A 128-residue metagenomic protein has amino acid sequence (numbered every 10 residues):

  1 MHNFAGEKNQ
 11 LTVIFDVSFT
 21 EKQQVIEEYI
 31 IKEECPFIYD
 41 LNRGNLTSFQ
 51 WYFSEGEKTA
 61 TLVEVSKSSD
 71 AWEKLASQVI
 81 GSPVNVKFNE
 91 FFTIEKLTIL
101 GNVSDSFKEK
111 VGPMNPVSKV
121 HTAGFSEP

Functional and structural regions predicted by a protein language model:
M1-A60, K67-Q78, F91-P128: Short S/T/G/P-rich N-terminal loop/turn motif that feeds into the first structured element of a domain
I80-K87: A short, acidic, amphipathic alpha-helical segment used as a generic capping/interface helix at domain edges
